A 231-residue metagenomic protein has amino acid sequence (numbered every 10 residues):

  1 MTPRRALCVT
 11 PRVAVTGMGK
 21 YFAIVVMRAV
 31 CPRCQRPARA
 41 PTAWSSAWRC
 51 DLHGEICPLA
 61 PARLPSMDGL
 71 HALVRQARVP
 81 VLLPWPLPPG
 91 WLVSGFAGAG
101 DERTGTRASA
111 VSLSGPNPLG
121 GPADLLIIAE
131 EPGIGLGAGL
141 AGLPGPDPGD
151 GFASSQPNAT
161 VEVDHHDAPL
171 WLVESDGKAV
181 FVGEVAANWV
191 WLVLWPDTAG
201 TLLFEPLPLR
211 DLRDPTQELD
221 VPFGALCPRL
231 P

Functional and structural regions predicted by a protein language model:
T2-R75: N-terminal cysteine/histidine-rich coordination modules
V26, S45-W48, T106-A110, A168-L170 (+2 more regions): A generic structural signal for beta-strand entry/edge sites
A43, A62, F96, L194-W195: Surface loops and adjacent helix of pleckstrin homology
A60, G137, L202: Short acidic, gly/pro-rich beta-turn/loop elements at beta-sheet edges and active-site/ligand-binding grooves
R78-G95: Amphipathic alpha-helical segments
P88-G90, N117-G120, E184-W189: Short, solvent-exposed coil/turn segments at beta-strand boundaries
L92-E174: Short, solvent-exposed recognition patches
S154-P231: A short, solvent-exposed beta-edge/loop patch
